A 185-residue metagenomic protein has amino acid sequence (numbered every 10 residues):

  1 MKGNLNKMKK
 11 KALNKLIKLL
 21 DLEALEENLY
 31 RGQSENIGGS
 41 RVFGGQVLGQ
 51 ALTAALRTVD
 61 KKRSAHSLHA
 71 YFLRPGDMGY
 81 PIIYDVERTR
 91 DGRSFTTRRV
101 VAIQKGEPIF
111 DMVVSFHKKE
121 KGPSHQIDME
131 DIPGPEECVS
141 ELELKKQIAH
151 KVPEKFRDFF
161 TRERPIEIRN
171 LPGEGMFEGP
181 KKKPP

Functional and structural regions predicted by a protein language model:
K2-P185: Terminal targeting signals and extreme-terminal segments of soluble enzymes
